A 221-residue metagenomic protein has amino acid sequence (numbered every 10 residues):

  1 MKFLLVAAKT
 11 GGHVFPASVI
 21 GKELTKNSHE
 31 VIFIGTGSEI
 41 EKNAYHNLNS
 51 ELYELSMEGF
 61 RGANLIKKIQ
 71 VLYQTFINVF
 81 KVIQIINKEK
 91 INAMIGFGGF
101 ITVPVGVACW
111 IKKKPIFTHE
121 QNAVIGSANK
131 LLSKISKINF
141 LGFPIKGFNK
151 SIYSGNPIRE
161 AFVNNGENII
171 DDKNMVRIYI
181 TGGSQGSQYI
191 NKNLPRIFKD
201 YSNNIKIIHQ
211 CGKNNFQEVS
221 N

Functional and structural regions predicted by a protein language model:
M1-L4, V176-R177: Extreme N-terminal starter segment of soluble prokaryotic enzymes
F3-A8, N27-Q74, N215: Conserved nucleotide-sugar phosphate-binding/catalytic loop shared by glycosyltransferases and other
L5-A17, Q188: A short, glycine/small-residue-rich beta-strand->loop->alpha-helix junction that serves as a flexible
E30, E51, W110-E167: Active-site-proximal region of nucleotide-activated glycan assembly enzymes, centered on histidine/acidic-rich loops
T36-I40, N139-F148, C211-F216: Short, polar loop motifs at secondary-structure junctions
E39, H46-L48, N164-N221: Donor-nucleotide binding loops and adjacent catalytic segments primarily of GT-B fold Leloir glycosyltransferases
E39-N43, I91-K112: An aromatic- and histidine-rich active-site surface loop
N64-A93: An amphipathic, basic-hydrophobic alpha-helix
